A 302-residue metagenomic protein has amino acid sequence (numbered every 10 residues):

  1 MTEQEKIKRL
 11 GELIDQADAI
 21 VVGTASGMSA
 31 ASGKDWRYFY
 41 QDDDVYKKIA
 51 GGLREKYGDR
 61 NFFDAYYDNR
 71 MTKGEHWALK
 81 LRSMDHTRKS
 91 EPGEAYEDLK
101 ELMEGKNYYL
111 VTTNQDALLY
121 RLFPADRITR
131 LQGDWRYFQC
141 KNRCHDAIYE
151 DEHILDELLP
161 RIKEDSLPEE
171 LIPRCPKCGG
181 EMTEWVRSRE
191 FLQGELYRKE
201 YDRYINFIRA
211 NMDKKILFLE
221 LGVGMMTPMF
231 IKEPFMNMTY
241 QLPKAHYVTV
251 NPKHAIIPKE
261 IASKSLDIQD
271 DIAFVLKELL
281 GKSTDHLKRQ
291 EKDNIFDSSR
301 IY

Functional and structural regions predicted by a protein language model:
M1-Y302: Conserved catalytic alpha/beta core of Sir2/sirtuin-type deacylases, generalized to analogous enzyme cores that bind
